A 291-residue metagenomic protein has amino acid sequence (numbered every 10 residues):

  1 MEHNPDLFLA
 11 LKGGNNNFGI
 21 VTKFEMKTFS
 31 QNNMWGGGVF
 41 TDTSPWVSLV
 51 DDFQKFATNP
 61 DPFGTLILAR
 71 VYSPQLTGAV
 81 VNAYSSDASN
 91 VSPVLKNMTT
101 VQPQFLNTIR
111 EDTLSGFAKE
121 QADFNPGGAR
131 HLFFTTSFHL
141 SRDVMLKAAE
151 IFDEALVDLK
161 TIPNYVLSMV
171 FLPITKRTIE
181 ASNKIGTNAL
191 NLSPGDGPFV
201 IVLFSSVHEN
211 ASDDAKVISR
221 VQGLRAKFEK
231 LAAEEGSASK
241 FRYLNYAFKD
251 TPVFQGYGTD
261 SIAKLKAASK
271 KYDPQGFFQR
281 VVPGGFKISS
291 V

Functional and structural regions predicted by a protein language model:
M1-V291: Soluble FAD-dependent oxygen oxidases
